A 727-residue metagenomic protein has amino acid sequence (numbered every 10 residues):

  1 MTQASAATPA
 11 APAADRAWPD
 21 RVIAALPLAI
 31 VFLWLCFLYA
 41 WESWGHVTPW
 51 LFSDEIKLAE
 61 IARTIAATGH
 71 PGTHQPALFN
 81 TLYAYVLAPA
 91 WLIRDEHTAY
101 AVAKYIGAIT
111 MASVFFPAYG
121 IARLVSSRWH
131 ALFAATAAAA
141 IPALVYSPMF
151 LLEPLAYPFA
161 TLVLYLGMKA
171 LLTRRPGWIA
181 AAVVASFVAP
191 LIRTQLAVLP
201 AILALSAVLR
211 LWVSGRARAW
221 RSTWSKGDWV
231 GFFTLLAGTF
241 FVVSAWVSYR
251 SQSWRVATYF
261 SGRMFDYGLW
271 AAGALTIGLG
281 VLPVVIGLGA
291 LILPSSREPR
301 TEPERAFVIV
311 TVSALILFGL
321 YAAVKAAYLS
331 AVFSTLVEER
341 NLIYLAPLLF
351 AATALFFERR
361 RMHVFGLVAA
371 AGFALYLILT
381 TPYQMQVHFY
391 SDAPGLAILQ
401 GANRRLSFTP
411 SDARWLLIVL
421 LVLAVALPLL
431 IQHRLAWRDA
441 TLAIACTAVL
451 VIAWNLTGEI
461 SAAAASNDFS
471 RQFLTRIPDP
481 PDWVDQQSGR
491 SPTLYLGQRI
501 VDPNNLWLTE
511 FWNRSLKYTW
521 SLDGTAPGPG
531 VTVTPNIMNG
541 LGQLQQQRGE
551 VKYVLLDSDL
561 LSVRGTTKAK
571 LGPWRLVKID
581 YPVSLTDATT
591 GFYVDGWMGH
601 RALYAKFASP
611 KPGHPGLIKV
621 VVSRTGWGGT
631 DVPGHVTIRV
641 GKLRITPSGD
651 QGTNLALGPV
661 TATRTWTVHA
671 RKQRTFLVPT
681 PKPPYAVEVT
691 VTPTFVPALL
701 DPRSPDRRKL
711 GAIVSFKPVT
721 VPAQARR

Functional and structural regions predicted by a protein language model:
M1-A40, G227-F233, S295-V312, L430-I444: Start-transfer (signal-anchor) and selected internal transmembrane alpha helices of multi-pass inner/ER membrane
L38-W41, P200-I202, S206-S296, V310-A326 (+1 more regions): Membrane-lumen/periplasm interface segments of specific transmembrane helices in polyprenyl phosphate-linked
G45-A59, H74-P89, H97-T98: Extracytoplasmic catalytic/substrate-binding loops of multi-pass membrane glycan-assembly enzymes
F79, P148-A156, Q195: Short acidic/glycine- and proline-prone juxtamembrane loop motifs at membrane-interface regions of multi-pass membrane
Y105-V125, L162-Y165: Transmembrane-helix motifs of polytopic, lipid-linked glycan transferases
R123, V163-I179, L211-V213: Membrane-interface transmembrane helices that cradle and orient dolichyl/undecaprenyl
A134-A135, L166-G167, W178-T194, P200-L205 (+1 more regions): Membrane-interface alpha helices of multi-pass inner-membrane proteins
T525-R727: C-terminal luminal/periplasmic domains and tails of membrane-associated envelope-modifying transferases
